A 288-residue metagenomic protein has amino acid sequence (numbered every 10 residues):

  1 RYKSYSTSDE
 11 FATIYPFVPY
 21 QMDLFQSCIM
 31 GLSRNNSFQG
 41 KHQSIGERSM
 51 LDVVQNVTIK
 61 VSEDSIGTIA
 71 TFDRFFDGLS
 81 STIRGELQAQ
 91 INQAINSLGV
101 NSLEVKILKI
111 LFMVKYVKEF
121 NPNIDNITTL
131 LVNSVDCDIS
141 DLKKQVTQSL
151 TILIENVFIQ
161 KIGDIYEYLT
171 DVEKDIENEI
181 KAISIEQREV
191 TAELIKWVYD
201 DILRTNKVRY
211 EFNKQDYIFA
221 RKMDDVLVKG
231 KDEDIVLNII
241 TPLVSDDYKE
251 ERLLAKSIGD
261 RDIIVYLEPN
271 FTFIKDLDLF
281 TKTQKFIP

Functional and structural regions predicted by a protein language model:
R1-P288: Extended alpha-helical scaffold and adjacent linker segments that couple domains and build interaction/assembly
